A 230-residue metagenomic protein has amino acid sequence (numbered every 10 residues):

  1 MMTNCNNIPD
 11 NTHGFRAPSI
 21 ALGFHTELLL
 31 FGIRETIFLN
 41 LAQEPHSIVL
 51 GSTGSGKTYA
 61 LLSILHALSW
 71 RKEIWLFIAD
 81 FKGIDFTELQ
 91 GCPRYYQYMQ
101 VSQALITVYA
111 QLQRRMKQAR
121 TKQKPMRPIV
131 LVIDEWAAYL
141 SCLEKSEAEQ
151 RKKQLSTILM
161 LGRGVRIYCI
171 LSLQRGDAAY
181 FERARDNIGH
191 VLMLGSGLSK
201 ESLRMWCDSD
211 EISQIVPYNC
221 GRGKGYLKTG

Functional and structural regions predicted by a protein language model:
M2-T3, G230: Short intrinsically disordered, low-complexity coil segments enriched in acidic
T3-K122, M126-V130, A137-L198, W206-S209 (+1 more regions): P-loop NTPase catalytic phosphate-binding loop
K200-G230: Conserved P-loop NTPase
